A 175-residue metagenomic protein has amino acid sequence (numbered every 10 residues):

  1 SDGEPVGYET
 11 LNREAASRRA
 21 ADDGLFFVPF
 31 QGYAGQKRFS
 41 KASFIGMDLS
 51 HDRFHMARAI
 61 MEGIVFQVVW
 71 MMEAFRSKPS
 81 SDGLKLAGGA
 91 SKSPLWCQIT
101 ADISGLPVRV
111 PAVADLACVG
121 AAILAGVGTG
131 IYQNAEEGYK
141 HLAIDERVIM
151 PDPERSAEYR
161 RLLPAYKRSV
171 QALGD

Functional and structural regions predicted by a protein language model:
S1-D2, P79, S104, T129: A broad structural signal for alpha-helix termini and local helix breaks/kinks
S1-V6, G130-D175: Acidic, glycine/GT-rich loop-and beta-edge segments that sit at the periphery of enzyme/chaperone cores
S1-Y33, E136-Y139: A short helix-loop
R13-D23, L95, L142-E154: Short, mixed-charge aromatic SLiMs
A16-V113: Activation-segment/catalytic-loop signature of the eukaryotic protein kinase fold
R58, E62, Q98, A112-H141: Glycine-rich phosphate-binding/hydrolytic loop that grips phosphoryl groups
